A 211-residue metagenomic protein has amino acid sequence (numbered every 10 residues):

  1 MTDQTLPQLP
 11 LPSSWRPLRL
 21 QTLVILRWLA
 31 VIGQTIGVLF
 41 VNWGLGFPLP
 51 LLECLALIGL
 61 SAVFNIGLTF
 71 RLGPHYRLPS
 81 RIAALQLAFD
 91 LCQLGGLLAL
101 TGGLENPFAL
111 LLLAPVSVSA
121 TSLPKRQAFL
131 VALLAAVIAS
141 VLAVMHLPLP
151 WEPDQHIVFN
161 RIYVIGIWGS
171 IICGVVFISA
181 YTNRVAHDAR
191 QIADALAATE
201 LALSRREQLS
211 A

Functional and structural regions predicted by a protein language model:
M1-L18: Short, Lys/Arg-rich, polar N-terminal cytosolic tail immediately upstream of the first transmembrane signal-anchor
T2-P7, G67, R71-G73, G166-A202: Juxtamembrane or sensor-core-proximal signal-transducing alpha helices that couple sensory domains to cytosolic
P10, R16, A193-A211: A conserved signal-transducing helical linker
S14-L29: N-terminal membrane topogenic signal
L20, I32-I58, P74-L85, S122-H187: Alpha-helical transmembrane segments and their interfaces in multipass membrane proteins
T35-L39, I66, G95-A99, S117-V118 (+1 more regions): Alpha-helical transmembrane segments of multipass membrane proteins
I58-T69: Central hydrophobic cores of alpha-helical transmembrane segments in multi-pass inner-membrane proteins across all
C92-G103, L110-L130: Generic transmembrane alpha-helix motif of multi-pass integral membrane proteins
